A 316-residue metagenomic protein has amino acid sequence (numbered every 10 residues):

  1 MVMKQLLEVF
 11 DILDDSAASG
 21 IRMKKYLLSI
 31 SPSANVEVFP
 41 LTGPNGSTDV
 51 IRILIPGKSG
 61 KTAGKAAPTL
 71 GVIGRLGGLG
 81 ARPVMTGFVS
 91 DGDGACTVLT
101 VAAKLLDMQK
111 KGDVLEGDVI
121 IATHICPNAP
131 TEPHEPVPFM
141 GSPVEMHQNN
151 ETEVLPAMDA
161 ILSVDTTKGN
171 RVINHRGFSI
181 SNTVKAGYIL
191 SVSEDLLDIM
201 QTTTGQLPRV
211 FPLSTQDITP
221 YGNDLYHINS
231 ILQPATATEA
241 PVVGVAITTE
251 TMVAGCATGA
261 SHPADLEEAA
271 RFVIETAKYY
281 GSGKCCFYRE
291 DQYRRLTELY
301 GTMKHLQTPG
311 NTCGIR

Functional and structural regions predicted by a protein language model:
K4-R82: Soluble metallo-hydrolase cores and metallopeptidase-like ectodomains found primarily in the secretory/periplasmic
D14, A18-R22, N45-T48, A67 (+7 more regions): Conserved active-site and cofactor/substrate-binding residues in soluble primary-metabolism enzymes
P44-N45, S59-A66, V89-D91, K111-L115 (+2 more regions): Solvent-exposed alpha-helices and their adjacent loops that cap or buttress functional pockets in soluble metabolic
V72, A81-T123: Alpha-helical metal-binding/catalytic segments enriched in His/Glu/Asp
L76-L79, V119, T123-P130, K168: Acidic, glycine-rich active-site loops and adjacent beta-strand->loop/helix elements that engage anionic groups
V84, P130-V137, I173-R176, A257-T258: Short acidic, glycine/serine/threonine-rich loops at helix termini
V137-L162: A glycine-rich helix N-cap at a beta->alpha junction
T167-G314: Active-site-adjacent substrate-binding region of metalloamidase/peptidase-like peptide-processing proteins
